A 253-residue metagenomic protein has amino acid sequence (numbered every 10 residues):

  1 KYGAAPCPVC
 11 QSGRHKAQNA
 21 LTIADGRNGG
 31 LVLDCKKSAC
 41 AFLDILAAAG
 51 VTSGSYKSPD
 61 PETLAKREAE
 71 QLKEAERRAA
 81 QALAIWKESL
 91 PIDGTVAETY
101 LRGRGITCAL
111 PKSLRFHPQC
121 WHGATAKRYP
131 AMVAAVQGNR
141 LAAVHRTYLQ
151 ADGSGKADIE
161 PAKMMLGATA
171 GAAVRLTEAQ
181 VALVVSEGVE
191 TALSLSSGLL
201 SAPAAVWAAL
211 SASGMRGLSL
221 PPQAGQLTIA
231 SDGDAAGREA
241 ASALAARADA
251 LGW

Functional and structural regions predicted by a protein language model:
K1-R104, C108-A109, A235-S242, A246-D249 (+1 more regions): Non-catalytic accessory segments of DNA primases and related replication-initiation nucleases
C7, C35, L101, A134 (+3 more regions): Terminal peptide-recognition signature
Q11, G105, P118-C120, V136-G138 (+1 more regions): Short, flexible loop/turn elements at secondary-structure junctions
D25, R115, T147-A151: A short, sequence-level motif marking secondary-structure junctions
K36, V185, A224-D234: Acidic beta-strand-to-loop metal/phosphate-binding motif
C40, L149, E190, D234-A235: Short, glycine-/Ser/Thr-/acidic-enriched flexible segments
T107-K127: Short, basic/aromatic recognition patches
G123-A224: Phosphate-handling DNA/RNA-contact segment within nucleic-acid enzymes
